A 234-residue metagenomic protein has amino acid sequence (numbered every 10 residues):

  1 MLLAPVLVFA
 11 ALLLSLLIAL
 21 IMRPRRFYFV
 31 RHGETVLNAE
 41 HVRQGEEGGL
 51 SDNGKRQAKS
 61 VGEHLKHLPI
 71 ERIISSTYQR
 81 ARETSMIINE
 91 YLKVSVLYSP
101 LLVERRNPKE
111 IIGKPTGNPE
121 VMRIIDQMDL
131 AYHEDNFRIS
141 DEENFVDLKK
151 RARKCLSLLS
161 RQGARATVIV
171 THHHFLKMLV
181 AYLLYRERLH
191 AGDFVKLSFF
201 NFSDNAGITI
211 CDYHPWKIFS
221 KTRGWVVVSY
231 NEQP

Functional and structural regions predicted by a protein language model:
L2-E71, M86, E90-V94, I112 (+1 more regions): An N-terminal RHG(E/S)-centered segment typical of histidine phosphatases
F27, R165-T171: Generic beta-sheet signal
S60-E134, G192, S203-N205: Phosphate-coordination/substrate-recognition cap region in phosphate-metabolizing enzymes
H67-P69, L159-R165: Glycine-rich phosphate-binding loop signature in dinucleotide/nucleotide-binding domains
S75-S76, K150, V170-T171: Short beta-strand scaffold positions
E134-K149: Surface-exposed cleft-lining segments at the edges of enzyme active sites
H173-K177: GST superfamily/GST-like fold recognition
E187-S220: Domain-level recognition of soluble alpha/beta enzyme cores, biased toward histidine phosphatases/phosphomutases
